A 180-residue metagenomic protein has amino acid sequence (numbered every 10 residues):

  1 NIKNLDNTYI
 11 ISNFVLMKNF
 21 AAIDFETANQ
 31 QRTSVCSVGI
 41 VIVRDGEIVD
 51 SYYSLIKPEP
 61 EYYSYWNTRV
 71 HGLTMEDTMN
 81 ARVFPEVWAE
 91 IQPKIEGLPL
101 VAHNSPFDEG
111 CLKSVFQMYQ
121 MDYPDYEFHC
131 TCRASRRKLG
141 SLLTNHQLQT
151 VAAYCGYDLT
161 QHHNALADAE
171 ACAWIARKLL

Functional and structural regions predicted by a protein language model:
N1-N4: Polybasic, lysine-rich low-complexity intrinsically disordered segments
Y9-Y126, S141, N145-H163: Conserved non-catalytic scaffold segment of RNase H-like nuclease domains
T27-N29, R133, A171: Short, glycine/acidic-enriched loop or turn micro-motifs at the edges of active sites
D122-R136: Conserved beta-strand -> loop -> alpha-helix junction used to position metal-binding or nucleic-acid-contacting
R133-R136, A153, W174-R177: Generic alpha-helical structural context detector
N164-R177: Acidic, divalent-metal-coordinating active-site segment for phosphoryl/phosphodiester hydrolysis, typified by short
